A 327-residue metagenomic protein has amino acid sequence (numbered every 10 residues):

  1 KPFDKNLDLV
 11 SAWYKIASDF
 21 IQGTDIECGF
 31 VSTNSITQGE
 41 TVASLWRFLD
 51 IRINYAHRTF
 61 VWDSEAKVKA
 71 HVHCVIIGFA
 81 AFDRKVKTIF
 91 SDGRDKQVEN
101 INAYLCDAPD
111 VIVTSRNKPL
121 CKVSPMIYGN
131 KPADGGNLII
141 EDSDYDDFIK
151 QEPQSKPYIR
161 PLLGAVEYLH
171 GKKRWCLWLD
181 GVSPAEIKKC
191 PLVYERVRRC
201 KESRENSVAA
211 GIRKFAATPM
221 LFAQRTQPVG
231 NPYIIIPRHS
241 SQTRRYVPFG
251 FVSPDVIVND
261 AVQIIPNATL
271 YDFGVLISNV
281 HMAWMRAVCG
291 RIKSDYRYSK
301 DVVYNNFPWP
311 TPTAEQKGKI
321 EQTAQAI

Functional and structural regions predicted by a protein language model:
K1-P153, H170-R174, P184-K188, S253-V262 (+2 more regions): Signature of N6-adenine DNA methyltransferases within the class I
Y14, V61-W62, L192, R196-V262: Flexible, glycine/threonine-enriched loop-and-boundary segments that flank and lead into catalytic domains of large
F48-I53, Y194, R199-N206, Y271-V275 (+1 more regions): A short, contiguous, amphipathic alpha-helix enriched in charged residues
I51-R52, L192-C200, F215-A216, Y304-I327: Non-catalytic DNA-recognition/assembly elements of restriction-modification systems
R58, S240-V256, G274, A283-S294: Short, ligand-facing micro-motifs at secondary-structure edges
F79-F82, Y104, S143, G164-V166 (+6 more regions): Structured loops at beta-to-helix junctions and adjacent beta-edge loops in soluble globular domains
F90-S91, P157, P161, K173-W178 (+2 more regions): Short coil/turn segments at secondary-structure boundaries
Q263-N305, T313-G318, Q322, A326: Basic, amphipathic alpha-helical recognition segments used for DNA target recognition
